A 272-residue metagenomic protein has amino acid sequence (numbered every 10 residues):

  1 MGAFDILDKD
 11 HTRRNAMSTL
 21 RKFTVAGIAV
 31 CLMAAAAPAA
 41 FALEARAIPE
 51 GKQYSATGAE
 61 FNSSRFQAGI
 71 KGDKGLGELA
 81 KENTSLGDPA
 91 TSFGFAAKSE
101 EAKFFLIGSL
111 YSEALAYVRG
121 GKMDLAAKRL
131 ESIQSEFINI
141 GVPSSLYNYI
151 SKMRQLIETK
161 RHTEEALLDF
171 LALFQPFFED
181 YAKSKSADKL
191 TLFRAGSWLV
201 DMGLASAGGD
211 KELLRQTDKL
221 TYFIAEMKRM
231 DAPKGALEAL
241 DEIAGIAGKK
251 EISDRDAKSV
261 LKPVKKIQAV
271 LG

Functional and structural regions predicted by a protein language model:
M1-A16: Short, Lys/Arg-enriched N-terminal segments with co-localized hydrophobic residues within the first ~10-30 amino acids
N15-G27: Bacterial N-terminal signal peptides that target proteins for export
A26-A35: Bacterial N-terminal signal peptides
A37-A42: Sec/Tat signal peptide C-region and signal peptidase I cleavage site
L43-R154: N-terminal Sec/ER secretory leader and immediately downstream segment of secreted/extracellular precursors
V118-L125, S186, K211, D231 (+1 more regions): Short helix-adjacent coil turns
L156-P233: Extended amphipathic alpha-helical interaction segments
A232-G272: A cross-kingdom marker for long, charged
